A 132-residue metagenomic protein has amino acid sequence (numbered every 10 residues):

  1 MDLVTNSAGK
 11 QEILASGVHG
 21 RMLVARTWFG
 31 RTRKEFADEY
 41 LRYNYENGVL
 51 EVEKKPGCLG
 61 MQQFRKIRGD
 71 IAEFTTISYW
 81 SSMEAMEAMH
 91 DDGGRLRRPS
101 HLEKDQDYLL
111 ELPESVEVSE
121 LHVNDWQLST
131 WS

Functional and structural regions predicted by a protein language model:
M1-Q11, H19, E46-C58, Y79-V118: An amphipathic, aromatic/His-enriched active-site/gating alpha helix that lines ligand/cofactor pockets
E12-H19, F64-K66: Short beta-strand/turn micro-motifs at beta-sheet edges
V24-R31, G60-G93: Short, well-ordered beta-strand segments in beta-rich or mixed alpha/beta enzyme and ligand-binding folds
R31-N44: Short, surface-exposed ligand-recognition loops at beta-strand->loop->(often short) alpha-helix junctions that present
T32-K34, S82, E120-V123: Non-catalytic surface loops within mature trypsin-like serine protease
R33, A72, L102-D105: Enrichment for repetitive, rod-forming helical segments
D38-Y40, I71, M86-A88, W126-L128: Short acidic, gly/pro-rich beta-turn/loop elements at beta-sheet edges and active-site/ligand-binding grooves
E117-S132: Short, low-order "capping/linker" segments at domain edges
